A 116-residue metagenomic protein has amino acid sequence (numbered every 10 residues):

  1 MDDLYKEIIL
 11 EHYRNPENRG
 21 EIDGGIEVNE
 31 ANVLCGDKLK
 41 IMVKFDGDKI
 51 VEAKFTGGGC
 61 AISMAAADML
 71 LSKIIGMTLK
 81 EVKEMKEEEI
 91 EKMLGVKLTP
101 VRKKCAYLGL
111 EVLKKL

Functional and structural regions predicted by a protein language model:
M1-L116: Domain-level signature for proteins that mediate thiol-based redox and metal-cofactor handling
